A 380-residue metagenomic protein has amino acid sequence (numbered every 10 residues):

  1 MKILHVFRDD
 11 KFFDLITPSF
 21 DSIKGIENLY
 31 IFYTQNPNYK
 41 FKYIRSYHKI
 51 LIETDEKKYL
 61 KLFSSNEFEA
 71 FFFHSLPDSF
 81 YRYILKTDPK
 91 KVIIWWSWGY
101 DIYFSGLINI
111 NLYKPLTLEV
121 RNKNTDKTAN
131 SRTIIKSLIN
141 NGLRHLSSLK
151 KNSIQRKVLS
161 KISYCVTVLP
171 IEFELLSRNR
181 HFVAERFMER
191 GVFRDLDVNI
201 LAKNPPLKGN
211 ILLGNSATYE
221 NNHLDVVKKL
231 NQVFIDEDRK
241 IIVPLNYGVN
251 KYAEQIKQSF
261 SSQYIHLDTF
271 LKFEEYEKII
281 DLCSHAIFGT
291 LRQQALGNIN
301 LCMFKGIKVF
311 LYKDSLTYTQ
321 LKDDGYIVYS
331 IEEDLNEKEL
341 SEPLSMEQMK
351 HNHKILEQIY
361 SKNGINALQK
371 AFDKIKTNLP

Functional and structural regions predicted by a protein language model:
H5, K61-F80, V92-W96: Short N-terminal targeting/anchoring amphipathic segment
K11-L15, T218-Q232: A conserved mid-protein helix/loop that constitutes part of the nucleotide-sugar donor-binding site
A70-F72, D88-S137: Active-site proximal beta-strand in glycosyltransferases
I135-A184: A short, active-site helix/loop in glycosyltransferases that binds the activated sugar's phosphate group
L201-N221, I241: Conserved donor-binding/catalytic core segment of Leloir-type glycosyltransferases
R239-A253, T269: Glycosyltransferase donor-sugar binding loop
A253-L271, L282: Nucleotide-activated donor-binding/catalytic signature segment of Leloir-type glycosyltransferases, i.e., the conserved
K338-P380: A charged, aromatic-enriched C-terminal amphipathic alpha-helix characteristic of glycosyltransferases across folds
